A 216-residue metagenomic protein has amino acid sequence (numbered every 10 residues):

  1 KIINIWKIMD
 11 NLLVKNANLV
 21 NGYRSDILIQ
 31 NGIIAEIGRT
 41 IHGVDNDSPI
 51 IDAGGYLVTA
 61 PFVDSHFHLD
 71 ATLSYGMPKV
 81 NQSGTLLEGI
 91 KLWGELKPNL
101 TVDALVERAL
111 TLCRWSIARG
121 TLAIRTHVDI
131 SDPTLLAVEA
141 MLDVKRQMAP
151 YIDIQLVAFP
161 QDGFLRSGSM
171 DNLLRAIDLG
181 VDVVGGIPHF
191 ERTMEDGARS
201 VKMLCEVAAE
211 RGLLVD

Functional and structural regions predicted by a protein language model:
N4, M9-L13, N18-T59: Histidine-rich, glycine-flanked metal-binding segment
I27, C113-R114, G212: An N-terminally biased module of ancient metal coordination in phosphate/nucleic-acid-related enzymes
Y56-P78: Di-metal (Zn2+ and/or Mg2+/Mn2+) metal-binding site signature of metallo-dependent hydrolases with the MBL/beta-CASP
P61-S65, I124-T126, I154-A158, V184-G186 (+1 more regions): Hydrophobic faces of well-ordered beta-strands that scaffold small-molecule active sites in alpha/beta enzyme cores
L73-L105, G180-V183, L204-L213: Active-site gating loops and adjacent loop-to-helix segments of metal-dependent hydrolytic enzymes
G84-L136, H189-E191, E195-D196: Divalent metal-binding segments
A104-C113, L165-R175: Short, acidic/polar
L136-Q147, R166-D216: Histidine/acidic residue-rich metal-binding segments in metalloenzymes
